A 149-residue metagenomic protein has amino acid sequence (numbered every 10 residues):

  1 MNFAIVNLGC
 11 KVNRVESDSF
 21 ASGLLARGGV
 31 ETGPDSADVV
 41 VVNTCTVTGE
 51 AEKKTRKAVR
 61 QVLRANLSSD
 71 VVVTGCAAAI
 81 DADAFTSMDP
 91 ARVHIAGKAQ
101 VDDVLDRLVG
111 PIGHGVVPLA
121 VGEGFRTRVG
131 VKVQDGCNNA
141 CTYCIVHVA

Functional and structural regions predicted by a protein language model:
M1-A149: Proteins enriched for Cys/Gly/acidic motifs involved in redox and nucleic-acid/cofactor modification
